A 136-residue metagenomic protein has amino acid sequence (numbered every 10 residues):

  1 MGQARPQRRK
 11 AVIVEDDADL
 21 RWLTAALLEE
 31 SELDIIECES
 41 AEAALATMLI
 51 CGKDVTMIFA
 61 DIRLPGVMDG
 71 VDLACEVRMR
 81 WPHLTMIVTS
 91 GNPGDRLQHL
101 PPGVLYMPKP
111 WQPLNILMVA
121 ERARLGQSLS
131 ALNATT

Functional and structural regions predicted by a protein language model:
M1-V12, A18, A25, L49 (+6 more regions): Non-catalytic signal-transmission and effector/linker regions of two-component phosphorelay proteins
A18-E37: Two-component/phosphorelay signaling modules centered on CheY-like receiver
E37-M57, L97: Acidic, metal-coordinating helix/loop segments flanking the phosphotransfer/catalytic sites of two-component signaling
S40, M68-L73: Acidic catalytic/metal-coordinating carboxylates
I58, Y106-M107: Two-component signal transduction core modules
D61-I62: Active-site residues of response regulator receiver
